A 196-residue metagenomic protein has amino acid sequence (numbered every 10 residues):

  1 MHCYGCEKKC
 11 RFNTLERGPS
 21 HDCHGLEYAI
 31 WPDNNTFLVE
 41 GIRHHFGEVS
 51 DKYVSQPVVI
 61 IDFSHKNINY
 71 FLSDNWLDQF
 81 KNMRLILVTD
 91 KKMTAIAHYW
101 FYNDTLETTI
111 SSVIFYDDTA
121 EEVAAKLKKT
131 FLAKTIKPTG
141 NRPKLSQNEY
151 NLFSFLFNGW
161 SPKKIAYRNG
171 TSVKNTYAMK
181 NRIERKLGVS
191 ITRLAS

Functional and structural regions predicted by a protein language model:
M1-T135: N-terminal regulatory/sensing modules of transcriptional regulators
K126, M179-R182: Residues within the DNA-recognition helix of helix-turn-helix
A133-G140, V189-T192: Charged, solvent-exposed alpha-helical segments that act as regulatory interaction surfaces
P138-A178: Helix-turn-helix DNA-binding segment
E184-S196: Basic, Lys/Arg-enriched C-terminal extension of HTH/homeodomain DNA-binding domains
